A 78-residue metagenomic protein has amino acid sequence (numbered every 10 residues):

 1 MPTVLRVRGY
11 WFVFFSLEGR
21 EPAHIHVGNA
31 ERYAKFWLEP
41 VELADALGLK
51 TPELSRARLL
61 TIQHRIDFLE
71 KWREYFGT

Functional and structural regions predicted by a protein language model:
T3-V7: Short acidic-hydrophobic surface loop/beta-edge motif
G9-W11: Beta-strand-turn-beta hairpins that frame and shape the catalytic cleft of phosphate-ester-processing enzymes
V13-T51: A short, structured beta-strand/loop element
L49-T78: C-terminal structural segments of small proteins and small subunits
